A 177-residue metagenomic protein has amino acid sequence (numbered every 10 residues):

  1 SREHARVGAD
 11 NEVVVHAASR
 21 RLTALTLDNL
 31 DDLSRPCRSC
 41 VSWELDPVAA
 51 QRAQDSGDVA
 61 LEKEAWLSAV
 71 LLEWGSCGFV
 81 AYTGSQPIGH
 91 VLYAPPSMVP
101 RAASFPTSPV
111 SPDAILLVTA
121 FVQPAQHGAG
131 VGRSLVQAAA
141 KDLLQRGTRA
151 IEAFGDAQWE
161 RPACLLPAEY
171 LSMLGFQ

Functional and structural regions predicted by a protein language model:
S1, R6-R52: Conserved N-terminal entry element of GNAT/NAT acetyltransferase domains
L33-R35, F79, H90-L92, A120 (+3 more regions): Ligand-binding pocket scaffold of soluble enzyme catalytic domains
P36-W74: Aromatic- and Gly/Pro-rich amphipathic surface segment
G57, A69-S76, Y82, P87-T119 (+1 more regions): Conserved acyl-donor/pantetheine-binding loop and adjacent beta-alpha core of acyl/acetyltransferases and related
P109, V118-G128, A157: A short, internal acetyl-CoA/4′-phosphopantetheine-binding micro-motif in the GNAT/acyltransferase core
V122, G128-L144: Conserved acetyl-CoA-binding loop-helix of GNAT-fold acetyltransferases
V136, L143-P162: Conserved GNAT acetyl-CoA-binding A-motif
P167-Q177: Conserved acetyl-CoA-binding loop of GNAT-fold acetyltransferases
